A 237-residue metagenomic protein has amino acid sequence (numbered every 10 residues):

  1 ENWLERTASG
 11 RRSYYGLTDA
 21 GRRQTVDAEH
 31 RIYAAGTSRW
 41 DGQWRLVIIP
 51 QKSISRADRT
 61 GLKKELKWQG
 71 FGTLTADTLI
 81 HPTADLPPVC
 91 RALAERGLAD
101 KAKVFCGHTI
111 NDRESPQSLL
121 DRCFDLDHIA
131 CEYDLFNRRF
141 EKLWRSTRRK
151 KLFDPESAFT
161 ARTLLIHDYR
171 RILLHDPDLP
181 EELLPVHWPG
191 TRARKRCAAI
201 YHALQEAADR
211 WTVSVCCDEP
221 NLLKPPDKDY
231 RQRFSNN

Functional and structural regions predicted by a protein language model:
N2-S9: A short, conserved structural fragment
R11-V26: Basic, amphipathic "hinge/linker" alpha-helix immediately C-terminal to the N-terminal HTH DNA-binding motif
R22-R45: Short, amphipathic alpha-helical interaction segments positioned at domain boundaries
W40-D41, T73, L98, T163: A short, structural micro-pattern
S53-K150: Mid-protein regulatory/catalytic core that forms ligand/cofactor-binding pockets and protein-protein interaction
Q117-N237: C-terminal regulatory/effector modules of DNA-binding transcriptional regulators
